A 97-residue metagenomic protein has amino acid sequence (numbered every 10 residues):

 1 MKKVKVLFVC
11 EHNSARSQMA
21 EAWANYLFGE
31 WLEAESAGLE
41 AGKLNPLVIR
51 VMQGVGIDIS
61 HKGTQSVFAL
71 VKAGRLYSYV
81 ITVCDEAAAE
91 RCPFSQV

Functional and structural regions predicted by a protein language model:
M1-L70: Conserved active-site segments centered on acidic
F68-V97: Glycine/proline-rich loop-helix segments at beta-alpha junctions forming the active-site rim of enzyme cores
